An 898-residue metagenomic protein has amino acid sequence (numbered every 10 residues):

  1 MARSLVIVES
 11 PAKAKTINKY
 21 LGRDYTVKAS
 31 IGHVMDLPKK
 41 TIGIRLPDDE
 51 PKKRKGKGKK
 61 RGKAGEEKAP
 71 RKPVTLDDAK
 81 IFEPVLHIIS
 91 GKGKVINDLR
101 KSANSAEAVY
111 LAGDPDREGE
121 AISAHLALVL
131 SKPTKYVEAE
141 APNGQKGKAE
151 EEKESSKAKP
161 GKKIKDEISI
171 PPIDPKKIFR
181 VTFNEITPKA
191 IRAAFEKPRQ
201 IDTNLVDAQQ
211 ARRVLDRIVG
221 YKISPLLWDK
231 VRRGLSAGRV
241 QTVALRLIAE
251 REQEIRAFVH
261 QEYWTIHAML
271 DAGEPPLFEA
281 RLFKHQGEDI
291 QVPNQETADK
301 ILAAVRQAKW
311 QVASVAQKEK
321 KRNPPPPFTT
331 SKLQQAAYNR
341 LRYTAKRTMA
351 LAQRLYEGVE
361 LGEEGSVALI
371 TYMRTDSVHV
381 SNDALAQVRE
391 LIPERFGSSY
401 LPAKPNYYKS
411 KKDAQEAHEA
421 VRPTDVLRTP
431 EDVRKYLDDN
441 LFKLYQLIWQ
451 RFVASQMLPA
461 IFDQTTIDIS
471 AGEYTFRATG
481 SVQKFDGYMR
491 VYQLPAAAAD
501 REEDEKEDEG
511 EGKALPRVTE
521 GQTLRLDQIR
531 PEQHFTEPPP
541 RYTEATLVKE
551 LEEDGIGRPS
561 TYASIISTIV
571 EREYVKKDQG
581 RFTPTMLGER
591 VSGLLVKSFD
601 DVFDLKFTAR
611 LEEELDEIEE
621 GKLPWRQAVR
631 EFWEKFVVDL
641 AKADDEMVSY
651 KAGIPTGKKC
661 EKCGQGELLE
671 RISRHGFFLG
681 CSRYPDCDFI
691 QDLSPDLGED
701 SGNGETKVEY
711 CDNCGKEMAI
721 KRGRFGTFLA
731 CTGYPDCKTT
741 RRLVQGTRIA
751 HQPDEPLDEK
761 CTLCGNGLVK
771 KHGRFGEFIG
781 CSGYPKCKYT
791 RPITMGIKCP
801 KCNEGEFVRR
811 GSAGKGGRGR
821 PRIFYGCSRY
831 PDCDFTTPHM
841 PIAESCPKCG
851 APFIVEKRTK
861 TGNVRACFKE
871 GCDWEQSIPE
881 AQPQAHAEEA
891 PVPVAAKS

Functional and structural regions predicted by a protein language model:
M1-Q210, F283, D527: Intrinsically disordered, low-complexity regulatory segments
A2-L5, K15-T16, Y25, K132 (+7 more regions): Basic, low-complexity terminal or inter-domain segments flanking catalytic cores
T16-Y20, D98, S102, A121-V129 (+10 more regions): Alpha-helical scaffold elements adjacent to nucleotide-binding pockets in ATP/GTP-utilizing enzyme cores
H87, G113-P115, P133-E138, P198-V206 (+6 more regions): Short, polar/flexible loop-turn hinges at active-site or ligand-entry regions and domain interfaces
I186-A268: C-terminal or mid-to-C-terminal helical accessory/interaction module adjacent to the motor/catalytic core
R212-K222, V240, L270-A272, K320-K332 (+4 more regions): Core structural elements
Q291-P326: Metal- or metallocofactor-binding catalytic centers and their adjacent structured scaffolds across diverse enzyme
K332-T344, V548-R558: Short helix-coil junctions and helix-kink-helix linkers
